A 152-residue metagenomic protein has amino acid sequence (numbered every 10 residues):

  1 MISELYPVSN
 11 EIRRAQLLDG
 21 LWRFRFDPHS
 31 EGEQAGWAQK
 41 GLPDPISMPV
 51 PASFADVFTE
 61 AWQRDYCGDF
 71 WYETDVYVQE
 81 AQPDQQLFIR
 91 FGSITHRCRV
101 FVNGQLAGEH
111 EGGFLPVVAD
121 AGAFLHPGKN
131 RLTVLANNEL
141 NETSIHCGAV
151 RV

Functional and structural regions predicted by a protein language model:
I2-E4, E11, L18, D44-P45: Carbohydrate-interacting/catalytic domains
E4-S9, R14, R23-H29, Q63-V152: Accessory beta-strand-rich segments of carbohydrate-active enzymes
R23-P49: Predominantly extracellular/luminal regions of secreted and cell-surface proteins, especially disulfide-bonded
E33, D44, F54, V117 (+1 more regions): Glycine-rich, flexible loop/turn motifs
P49-V50, A55: Juxtamembrane "anchor/assembly" segments of surface/extracellular structural proteins
D56-Q63: Surface-exposed, low-complexity/disordered Ser/Thr/Gly/Pro/Asn-rich loops and linkers
